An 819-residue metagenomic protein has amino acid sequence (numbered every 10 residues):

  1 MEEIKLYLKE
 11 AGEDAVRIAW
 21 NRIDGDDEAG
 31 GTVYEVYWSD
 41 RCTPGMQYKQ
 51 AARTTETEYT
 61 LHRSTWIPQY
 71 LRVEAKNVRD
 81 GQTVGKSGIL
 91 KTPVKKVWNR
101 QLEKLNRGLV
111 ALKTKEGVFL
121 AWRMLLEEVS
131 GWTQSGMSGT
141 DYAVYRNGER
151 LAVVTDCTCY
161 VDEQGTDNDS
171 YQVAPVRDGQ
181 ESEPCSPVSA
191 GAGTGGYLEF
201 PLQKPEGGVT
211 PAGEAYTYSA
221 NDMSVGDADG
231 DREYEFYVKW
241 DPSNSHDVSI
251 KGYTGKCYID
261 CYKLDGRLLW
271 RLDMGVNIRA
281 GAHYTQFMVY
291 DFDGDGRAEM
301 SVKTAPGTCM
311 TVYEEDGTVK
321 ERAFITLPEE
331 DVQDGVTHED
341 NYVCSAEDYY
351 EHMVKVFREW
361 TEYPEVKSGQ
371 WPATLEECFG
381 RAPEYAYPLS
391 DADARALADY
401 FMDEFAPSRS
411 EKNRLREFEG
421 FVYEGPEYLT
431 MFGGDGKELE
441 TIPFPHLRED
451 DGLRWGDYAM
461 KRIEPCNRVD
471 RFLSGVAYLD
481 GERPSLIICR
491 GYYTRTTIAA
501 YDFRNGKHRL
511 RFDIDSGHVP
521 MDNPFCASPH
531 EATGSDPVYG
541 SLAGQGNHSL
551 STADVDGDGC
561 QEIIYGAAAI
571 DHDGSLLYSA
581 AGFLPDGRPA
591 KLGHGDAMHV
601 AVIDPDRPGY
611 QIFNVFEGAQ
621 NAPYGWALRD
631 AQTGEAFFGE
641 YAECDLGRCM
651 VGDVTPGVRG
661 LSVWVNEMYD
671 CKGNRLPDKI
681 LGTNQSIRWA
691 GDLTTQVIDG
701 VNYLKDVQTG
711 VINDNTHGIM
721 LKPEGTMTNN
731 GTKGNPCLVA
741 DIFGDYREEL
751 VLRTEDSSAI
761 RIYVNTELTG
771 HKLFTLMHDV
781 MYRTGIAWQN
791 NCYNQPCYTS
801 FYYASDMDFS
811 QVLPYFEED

Functional and structural regions predicted by a protein language model:
M1-A29, T83-W132, S186-T194: Pro/Thr/Ser/Gly-rich low-complexity, intrinsically disordered linker/stalk tracts
A15, G31-E35, Y70, G139-D141 (+4 more regions): Exposed beta-strand and adjacent loop surfaces of beta-rich binding modules that mediate intermolecular recognition
R22-D24, W38-C42, A75-R79, M124-L126 (+9 more regions): Residue-level signal for short segments within beta-strands and strand-turn junctions of well-structured beta-sheet
G31-W66, R123-N168: Recognizes extended acidic, P/S/T-rich segments that occur within or adjacent to Ig-like beta-sandwich modules
T43-A52, Y145-V154, E181-P184, R267-R271 (+2 more regions): Surface-exposed loop/edge segments in extracytoplasmic proteins
L61-G81, D162-Q180: Beta-strand-rich modules
A152-Y197, E233: Extended acidic/polar, glycine-enriched regions that form or flank non-catalytic beta-rich accessory modules
G191-T285, V289-D819: Extracytoplasmic/lumenal domain signature
